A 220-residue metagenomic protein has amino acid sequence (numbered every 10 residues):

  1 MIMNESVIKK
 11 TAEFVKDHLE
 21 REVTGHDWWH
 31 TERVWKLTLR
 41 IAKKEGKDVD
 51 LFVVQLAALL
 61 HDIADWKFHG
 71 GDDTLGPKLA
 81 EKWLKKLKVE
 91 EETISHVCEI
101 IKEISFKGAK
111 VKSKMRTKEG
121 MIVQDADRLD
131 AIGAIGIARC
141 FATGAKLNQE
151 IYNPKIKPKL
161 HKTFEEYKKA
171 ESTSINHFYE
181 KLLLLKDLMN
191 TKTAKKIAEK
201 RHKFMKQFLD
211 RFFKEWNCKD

Functional and structural regions predicted by a protein language model:
I2-K16: Short alpha-helical hairpin
L19-E32, K36-K47, L60, A109-D220: Divalent metal-dependent phosphate-bond-processing catalytic cores, especially two-metal-ion Mg2+/Mn2+ enzymes that act
V34, D72-K86: An active-site-proximal "capping" alpha-helix that borders the catalytic cofactor pocket
V49-F68, G76, C98-K107: His-Asp-centered metal-binding catalytic motifs of divalent-metal-dependent phosphohydrolases/nucleases
W83, L87-Q124: Hydrophobic, well-structured mid-protein blocks that either form specific transmembrane helices
